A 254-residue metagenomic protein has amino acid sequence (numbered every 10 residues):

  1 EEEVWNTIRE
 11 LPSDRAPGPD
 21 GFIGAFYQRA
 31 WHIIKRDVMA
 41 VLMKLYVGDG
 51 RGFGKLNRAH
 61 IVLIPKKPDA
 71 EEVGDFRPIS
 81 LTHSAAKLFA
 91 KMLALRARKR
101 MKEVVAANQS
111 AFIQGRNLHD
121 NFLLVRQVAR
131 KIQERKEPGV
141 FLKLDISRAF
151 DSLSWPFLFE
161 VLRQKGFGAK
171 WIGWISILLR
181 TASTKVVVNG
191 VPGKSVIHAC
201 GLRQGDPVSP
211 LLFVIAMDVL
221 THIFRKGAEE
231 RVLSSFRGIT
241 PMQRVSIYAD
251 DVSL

Functional and structural regions predicted by a protein language model:
E1-F224: Conserved pre-catalytic core of RNA-dependent polymerases
G205, S246-L254: Catalytic metal-binding acidic patch
E230-I247: Active-site nucleotide-donor binding segment shared across nucleotidyl transfer reactions
